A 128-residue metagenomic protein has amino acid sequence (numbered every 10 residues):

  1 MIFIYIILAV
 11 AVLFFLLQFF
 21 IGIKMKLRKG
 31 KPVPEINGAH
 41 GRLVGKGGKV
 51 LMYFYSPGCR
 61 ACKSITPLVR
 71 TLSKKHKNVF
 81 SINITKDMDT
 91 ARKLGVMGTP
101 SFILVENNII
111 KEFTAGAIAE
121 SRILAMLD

Functional and structural regions predicted by a protein language model:
M1-K31: N-terminal targeting signals for export/organelle localization
K31-R42: Membrane-cytosol interface motif
V44-P57: Short active-site neighborhood of thiol/selenol oxidoreductases, capturing the structured segment around
F54, K75-T90, V96, V105: Thiol-based oxidoreductase modules, predominantly thioredoxin-like and allied folds used for disulfide exchange
C59-C62, F102: The canonical Cys-X-X-Cys-His
A61-K75: Typically the conserved alpha-helix immediately C-terminal to a functionally engaged Cys/Sec in thioredoxin-like
N83, L94-G95, P100, I118-A125: Non-transmembrane interaction and regulatory regions of membrane-associated proteins
L104-D128: Non-catalytic, surface beta->alpha helical segment in thiol-disulfide oxidoreductase systems
